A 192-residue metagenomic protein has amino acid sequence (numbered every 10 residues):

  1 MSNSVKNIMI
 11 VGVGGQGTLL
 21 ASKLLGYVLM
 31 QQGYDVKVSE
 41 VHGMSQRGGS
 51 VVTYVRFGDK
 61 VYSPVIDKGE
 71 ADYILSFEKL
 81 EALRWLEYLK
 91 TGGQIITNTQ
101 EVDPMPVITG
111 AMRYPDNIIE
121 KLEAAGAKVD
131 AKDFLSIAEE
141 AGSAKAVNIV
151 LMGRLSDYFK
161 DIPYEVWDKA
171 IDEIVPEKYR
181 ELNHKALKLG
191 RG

Functional and structural regions predicted by a protein language model:
M1-G192: Active-site cofactor/cluster-binding pocket
